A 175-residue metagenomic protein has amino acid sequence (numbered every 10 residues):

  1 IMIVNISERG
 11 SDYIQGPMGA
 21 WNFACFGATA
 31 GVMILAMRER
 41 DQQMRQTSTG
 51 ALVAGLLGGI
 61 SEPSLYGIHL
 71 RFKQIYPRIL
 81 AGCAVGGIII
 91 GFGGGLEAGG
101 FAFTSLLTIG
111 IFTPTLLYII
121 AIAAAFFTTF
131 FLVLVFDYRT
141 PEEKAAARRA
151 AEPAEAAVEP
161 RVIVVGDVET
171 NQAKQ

Functional and structural regions predicted by a protein language model:
I1-E39: Membrane-embedded translocation segments of transport machinery
V4-R9, V32, E39-Q43, T47 (+2 more regions): Transmembrane alpha-helical segments and their short flanking loops that form helix-hairpins/helix-helix interfaces
